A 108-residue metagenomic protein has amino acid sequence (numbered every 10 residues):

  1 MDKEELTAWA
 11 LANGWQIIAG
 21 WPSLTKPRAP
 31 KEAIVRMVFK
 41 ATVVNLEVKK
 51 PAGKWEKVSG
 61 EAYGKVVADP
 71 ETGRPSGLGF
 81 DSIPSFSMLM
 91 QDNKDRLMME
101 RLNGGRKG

Functional and structural regions predicted by a protein language model:
M1-P30, G105: Negatively charged, low-complexity tracts enriched in Asp/Glu with abundant Ser/Thr
D2, R28, I34, A41-G108: Intrinsically disordered, low-complexity regulatory regions enriched in serine/threonine/proline and acidic residues
I18, V38-K40: Short beta-strand micro-motifs enriched in acidic
